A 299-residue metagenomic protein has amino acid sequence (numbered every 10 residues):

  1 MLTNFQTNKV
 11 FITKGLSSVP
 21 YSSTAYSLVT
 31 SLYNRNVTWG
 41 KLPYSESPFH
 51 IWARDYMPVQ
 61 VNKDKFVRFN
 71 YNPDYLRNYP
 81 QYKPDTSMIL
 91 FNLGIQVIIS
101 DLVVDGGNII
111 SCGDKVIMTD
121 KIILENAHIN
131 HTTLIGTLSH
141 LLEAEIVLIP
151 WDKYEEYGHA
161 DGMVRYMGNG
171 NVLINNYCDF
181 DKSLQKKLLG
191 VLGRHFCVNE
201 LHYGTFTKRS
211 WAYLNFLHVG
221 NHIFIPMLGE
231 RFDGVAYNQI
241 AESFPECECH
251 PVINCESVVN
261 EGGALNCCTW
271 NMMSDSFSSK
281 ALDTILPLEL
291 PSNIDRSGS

Functional and structural regions predicted by a protein language model:
M1-R296: The feature marks the mature, well-folded catalytic cores of soluble enzymes
